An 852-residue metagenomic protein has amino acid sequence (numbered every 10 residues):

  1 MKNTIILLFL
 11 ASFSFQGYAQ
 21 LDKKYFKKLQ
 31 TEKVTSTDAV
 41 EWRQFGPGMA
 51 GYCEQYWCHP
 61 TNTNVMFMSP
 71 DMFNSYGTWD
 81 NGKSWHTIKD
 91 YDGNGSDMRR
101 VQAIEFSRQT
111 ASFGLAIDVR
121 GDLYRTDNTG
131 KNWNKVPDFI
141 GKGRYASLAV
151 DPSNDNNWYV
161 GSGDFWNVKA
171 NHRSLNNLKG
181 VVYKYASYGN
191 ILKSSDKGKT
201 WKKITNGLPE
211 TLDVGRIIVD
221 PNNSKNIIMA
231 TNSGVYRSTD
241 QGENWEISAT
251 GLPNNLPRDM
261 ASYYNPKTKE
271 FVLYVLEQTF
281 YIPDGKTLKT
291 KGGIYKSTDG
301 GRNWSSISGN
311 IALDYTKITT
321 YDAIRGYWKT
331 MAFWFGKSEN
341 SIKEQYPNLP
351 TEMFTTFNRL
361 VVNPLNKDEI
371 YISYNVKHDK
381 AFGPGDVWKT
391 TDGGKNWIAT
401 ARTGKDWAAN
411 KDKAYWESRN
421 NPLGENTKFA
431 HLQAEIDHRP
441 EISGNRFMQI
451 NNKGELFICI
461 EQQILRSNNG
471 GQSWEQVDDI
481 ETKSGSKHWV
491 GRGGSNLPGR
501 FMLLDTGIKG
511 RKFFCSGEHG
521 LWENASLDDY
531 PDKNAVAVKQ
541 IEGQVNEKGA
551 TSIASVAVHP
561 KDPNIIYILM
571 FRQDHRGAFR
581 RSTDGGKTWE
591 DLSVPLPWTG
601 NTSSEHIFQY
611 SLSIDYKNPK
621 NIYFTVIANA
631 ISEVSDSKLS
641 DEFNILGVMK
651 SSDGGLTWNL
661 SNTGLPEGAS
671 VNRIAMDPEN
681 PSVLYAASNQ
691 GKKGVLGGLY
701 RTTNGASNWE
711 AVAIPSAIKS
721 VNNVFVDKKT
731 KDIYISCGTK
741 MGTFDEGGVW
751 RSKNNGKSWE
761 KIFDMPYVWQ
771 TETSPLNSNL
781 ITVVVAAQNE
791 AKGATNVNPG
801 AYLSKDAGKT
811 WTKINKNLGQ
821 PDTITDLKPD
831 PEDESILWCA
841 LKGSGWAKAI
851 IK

Functional and structural regions predicted by a protein language model:
M1-D22: Bacterial Sec-dependent N-terminal signal peptides
Q20-K852: Extracellular glycan-interacting surfaces
